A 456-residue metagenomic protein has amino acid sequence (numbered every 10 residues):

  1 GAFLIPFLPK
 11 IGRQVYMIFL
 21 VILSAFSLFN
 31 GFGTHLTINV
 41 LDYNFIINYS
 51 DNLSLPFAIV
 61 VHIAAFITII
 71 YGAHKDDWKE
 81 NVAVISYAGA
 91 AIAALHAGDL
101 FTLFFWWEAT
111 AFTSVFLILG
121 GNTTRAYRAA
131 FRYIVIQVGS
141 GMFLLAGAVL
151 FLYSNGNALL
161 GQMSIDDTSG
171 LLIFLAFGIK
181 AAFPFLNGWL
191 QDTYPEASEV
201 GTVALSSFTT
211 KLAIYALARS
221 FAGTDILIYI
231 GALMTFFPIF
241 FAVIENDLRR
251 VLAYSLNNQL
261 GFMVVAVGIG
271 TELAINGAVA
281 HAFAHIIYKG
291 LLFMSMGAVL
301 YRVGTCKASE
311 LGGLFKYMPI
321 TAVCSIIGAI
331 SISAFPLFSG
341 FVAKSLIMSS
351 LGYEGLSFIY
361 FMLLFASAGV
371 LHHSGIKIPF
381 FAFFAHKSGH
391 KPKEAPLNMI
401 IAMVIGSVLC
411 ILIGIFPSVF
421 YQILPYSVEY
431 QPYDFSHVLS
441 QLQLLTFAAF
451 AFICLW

Functional and structural regions predicted by a protein language model:
G1, Y16-S27, H62-A65, I85-G89 (+4 more regions): Alpha-helical transmembrane segments
G1-V82, N157, G161-Q162, G188: Transmembrane helix-loop-helix hairpins at membrane boundaries of multipass inner-membrane proteins
I18-F29, S140-A146, G328-I332, A402-S418: Hydrophobic alpha-helical membrane-insertion segments
F29-I38, L150-N157, I332-I347, L412-Q431: Membrane-helix interface motif
L41-F57, M163-G170, S350-F361, Y433-L439: Short aromatic-rich membrane-water interface segments that cap or initiate transmembrane helices in multi-pass membrane
S50-V61, A176-F177, Y360-A368, F435-C454: Hydrophobic alpha-helical transmembrane segments
I67-W78, V82, S86-L103, T113-N398: Hydrophobic transmembrane alpha-helices and their helix-loop junctions in integral membrane proteins
K316-I320, K377-W456: Cytoplasmic/organellar membrane-interface segments at the starts of transmembrane helices in multi-pass inner-membrane
